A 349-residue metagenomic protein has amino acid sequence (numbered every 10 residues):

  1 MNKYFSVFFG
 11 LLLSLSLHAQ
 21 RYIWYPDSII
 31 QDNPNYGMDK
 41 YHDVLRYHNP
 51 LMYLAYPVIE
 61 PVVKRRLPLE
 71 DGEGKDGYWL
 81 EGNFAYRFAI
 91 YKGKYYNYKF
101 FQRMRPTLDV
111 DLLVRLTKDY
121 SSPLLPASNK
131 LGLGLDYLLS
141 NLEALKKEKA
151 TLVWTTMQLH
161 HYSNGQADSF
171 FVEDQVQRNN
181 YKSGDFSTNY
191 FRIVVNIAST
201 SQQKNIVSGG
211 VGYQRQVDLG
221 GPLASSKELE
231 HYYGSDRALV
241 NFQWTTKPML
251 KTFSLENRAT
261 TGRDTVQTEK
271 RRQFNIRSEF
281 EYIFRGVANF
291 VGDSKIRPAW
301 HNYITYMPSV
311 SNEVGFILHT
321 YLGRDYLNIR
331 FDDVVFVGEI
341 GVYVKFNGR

Functional and structural regions predicted by a protein language model:
M1-Y36, N347-R349: Cleavable N-terminal export/targeting peptides
S6-F8, K75, S122, E148 (+3 more regions): Residues embedded in well-ordered secondary-structure elements
Q20-Y120: Outer-membrane beta-barrel initiation region
I23, N35, S294-R349: Predominantly the C-terminal beta-signal and adjacent terminal strand-loop region of outer-membrane beta-barrel
Y41, Y98-K295, D333: Outer-membrane pore/translocation modules
W79-R87, K130-G132, Y190-V194, R237-N241 (+2 more regions): Membrane-embedded beta-strand positions in outer-membrane beta-barrel channels/transporters
Y91, L138-S140, R285-N289, T305-M307 (+1 more regions): Short beta-turn/strand-loop junction motif enriched in small, turn-promoting residues
